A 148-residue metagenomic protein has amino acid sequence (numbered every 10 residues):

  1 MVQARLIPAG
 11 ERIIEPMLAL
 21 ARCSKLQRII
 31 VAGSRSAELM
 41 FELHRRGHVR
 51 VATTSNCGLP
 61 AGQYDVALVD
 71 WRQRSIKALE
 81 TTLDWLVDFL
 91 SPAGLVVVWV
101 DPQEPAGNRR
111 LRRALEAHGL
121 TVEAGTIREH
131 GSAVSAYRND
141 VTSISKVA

Functional and structural regions predicted by a protein language model:
M1-L26: Class I SAM-dependent methyltransferase Rossmann-like catalytic core, especially the SAM/SAH-binding loop
R12, M17, R35, M40-G62: A short, well-structured beta->alpha microelement
S24-S36: Conserved class I S-adenosyl-L-methionine
L26, G62, A93-G94: Beta-strand-connecting loops/turns
Y64-E80: A short SAM/SAH-binding and catalytic strip from SAM-dependent methyltransferases
A78-L95: A short glycine-rich, Lys/Arg-flanked "PGG" loop and its adjoining helix->strand segment in the class I
G107-A148: Class I S-adenosyl-L-methionine
